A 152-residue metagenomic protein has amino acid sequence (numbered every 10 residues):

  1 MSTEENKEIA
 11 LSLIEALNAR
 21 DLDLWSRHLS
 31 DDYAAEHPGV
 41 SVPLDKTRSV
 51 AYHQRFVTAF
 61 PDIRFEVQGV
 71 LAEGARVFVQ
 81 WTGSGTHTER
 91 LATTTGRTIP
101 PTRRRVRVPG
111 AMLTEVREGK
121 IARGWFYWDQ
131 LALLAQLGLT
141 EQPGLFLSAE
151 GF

Functional and structural regions predicted by a protein language model:
M1-F152: C-terminal and inter-domain tail/linker signature
